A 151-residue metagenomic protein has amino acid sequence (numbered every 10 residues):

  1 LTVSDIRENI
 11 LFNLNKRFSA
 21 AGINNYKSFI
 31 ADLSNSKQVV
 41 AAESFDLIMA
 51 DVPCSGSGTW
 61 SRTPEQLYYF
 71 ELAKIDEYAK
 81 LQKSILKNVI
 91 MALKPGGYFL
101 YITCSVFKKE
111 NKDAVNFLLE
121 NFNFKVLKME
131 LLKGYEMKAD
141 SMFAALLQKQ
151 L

Functional and structural regions predicted by a protein language model:
L1-L151: S-adenosylmethionine
